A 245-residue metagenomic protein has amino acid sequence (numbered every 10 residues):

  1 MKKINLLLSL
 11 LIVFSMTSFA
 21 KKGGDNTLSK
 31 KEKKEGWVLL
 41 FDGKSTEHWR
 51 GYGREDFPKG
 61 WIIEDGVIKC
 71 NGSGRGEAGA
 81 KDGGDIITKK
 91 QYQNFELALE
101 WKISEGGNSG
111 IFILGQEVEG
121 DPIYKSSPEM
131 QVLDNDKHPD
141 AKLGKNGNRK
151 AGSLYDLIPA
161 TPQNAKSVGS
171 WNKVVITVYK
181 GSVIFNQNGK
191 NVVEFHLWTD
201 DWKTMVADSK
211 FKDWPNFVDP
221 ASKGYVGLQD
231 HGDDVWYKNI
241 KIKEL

Functional and structural regions predicted by a protein language model:
M1-G23: Bacterial Sec-dependent N-terminal signal peptides
F19-L245: Carbohydrate-interacting regions of secretory-pathway proteins
